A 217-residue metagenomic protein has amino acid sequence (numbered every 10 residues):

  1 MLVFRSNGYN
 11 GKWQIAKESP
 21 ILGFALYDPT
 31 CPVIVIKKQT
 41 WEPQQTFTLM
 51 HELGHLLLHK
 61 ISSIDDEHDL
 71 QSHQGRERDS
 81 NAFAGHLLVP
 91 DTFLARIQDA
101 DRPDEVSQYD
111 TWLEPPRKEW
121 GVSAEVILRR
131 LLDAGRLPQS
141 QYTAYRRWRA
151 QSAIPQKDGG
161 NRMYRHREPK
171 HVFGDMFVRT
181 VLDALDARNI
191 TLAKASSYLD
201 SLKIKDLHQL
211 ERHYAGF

Functional and structural regions predicted by a protein language model:
M1-F217: Active-site hotspot residues in diverse enzymes, especially metal/ion-binding acidic/histidine motifs
